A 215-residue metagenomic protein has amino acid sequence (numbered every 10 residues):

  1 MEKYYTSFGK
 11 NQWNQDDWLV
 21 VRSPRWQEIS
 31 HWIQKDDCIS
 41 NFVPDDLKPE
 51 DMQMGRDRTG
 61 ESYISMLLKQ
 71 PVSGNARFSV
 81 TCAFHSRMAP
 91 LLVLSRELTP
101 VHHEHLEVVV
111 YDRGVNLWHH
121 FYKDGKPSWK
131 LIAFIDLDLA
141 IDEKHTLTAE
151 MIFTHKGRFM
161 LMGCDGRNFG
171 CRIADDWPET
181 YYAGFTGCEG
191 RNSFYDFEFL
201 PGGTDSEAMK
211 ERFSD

Functional and structural regions predicted by a protein language model:
F8, S206-D215: Activation corresponds to long, low-complexity, non-globular regions
F8, V80, A140-I173: Carbohydrate-binding surfaces in secreted/extracellular proteins
W13-D51: Extracellular glycan-recognition surfaces and repeat-rich motifs
P24-K35, S40, L106-V110, M151-F153 (+1 more regions): Short, exposed beta-strand/loop patches in secreted or surface proteins that constitute
P44-K123: Secretory/extracellular carbohydrate-interaction modules and structurally similar beta-sandwich "look-alikes"
V101-E104, G125-L131, R167-R172, E207: Surface-exposed loop/edge segments in extracytoplasmic proteins
K123-E150: Short, aromatic/His-centered strand-loop micro-motif at the edge of beta-sheets
G170-E198: Flexible glycan-contacting loops in extracellular carbohydrate-active proteins
